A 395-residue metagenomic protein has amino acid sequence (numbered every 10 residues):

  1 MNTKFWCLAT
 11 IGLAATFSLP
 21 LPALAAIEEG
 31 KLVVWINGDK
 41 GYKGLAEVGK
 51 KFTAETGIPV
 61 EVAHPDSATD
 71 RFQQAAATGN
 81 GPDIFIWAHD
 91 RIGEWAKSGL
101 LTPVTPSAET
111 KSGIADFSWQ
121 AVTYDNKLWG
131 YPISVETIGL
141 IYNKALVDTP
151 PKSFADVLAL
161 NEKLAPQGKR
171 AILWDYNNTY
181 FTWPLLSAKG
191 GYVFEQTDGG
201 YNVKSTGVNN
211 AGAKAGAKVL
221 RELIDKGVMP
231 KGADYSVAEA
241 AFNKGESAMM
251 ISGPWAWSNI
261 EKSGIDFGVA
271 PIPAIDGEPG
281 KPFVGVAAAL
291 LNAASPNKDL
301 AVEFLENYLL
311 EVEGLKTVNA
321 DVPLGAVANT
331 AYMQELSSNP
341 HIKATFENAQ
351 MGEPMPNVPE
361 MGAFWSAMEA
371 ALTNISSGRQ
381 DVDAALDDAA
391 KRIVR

Functional and structural regions predicted by a protein language model:
L8, A23-E94, A108, D276 (+3 more regions): Conserved N-terminal structural module of periplasmic/extracytoplasmic solute-binding proteins
A26, A270, V318-A367: Long, aromatic- and glycine/proline-rich binding clefts that accommodate carbohydrate-like moieties
K50, A54-E55, N126-L128, K218 (+6 more regions): Extracytoplasmic/periplasmic substrate-recognition and gating elements
H64-F72, D90, D156, P230-N243: Short helix-initiation/N-cap motifs at beta->coil->alpha
H89-G139, T149-N161, G268-A270, S337-E347: Hinge/lid segment of periplasmic solute-binding proteins
W129-I133, I138, L158-S205, S247: Extracytoplasmic/periplasmic solute-binding protein
N161, N202-G232: Glycine-centered hinge/linker elements that transmit conformational signals in sensory and ligand-binding systems
N348-R395: Conserved C-terminal helix/tail region of periplasmic/extracytoplasmic solute-binding proteins
